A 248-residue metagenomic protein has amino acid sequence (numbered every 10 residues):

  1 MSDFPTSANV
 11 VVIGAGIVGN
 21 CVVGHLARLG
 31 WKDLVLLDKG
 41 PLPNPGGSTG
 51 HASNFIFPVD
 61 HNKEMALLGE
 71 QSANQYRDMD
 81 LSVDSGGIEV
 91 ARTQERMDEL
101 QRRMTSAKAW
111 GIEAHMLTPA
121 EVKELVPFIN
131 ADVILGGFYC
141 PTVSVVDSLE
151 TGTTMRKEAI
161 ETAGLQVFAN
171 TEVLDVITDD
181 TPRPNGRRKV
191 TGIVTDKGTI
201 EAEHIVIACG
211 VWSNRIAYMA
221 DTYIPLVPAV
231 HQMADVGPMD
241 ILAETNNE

Functional and structural regions predicted by a protein language model:
M1-A8: A short, basic/flexible loop-to-alpha-helix module at the beginning of a structural domain
P5, L81-A91, R103-M104, W110 (+3 more regions): Helix-loop-beta segment of a Rossmann-like dinucleotide-binding subdomain
A8-V35: N-terminal Rossmann-like FAD-binding beta1-loop-alpha1 element of flavoenzymes
V18, L42, W212: Conserved Rossmann-like nucleotide-cofactor binding loop
C21, F57, Q71, V176-E248: Flavin-dependent oxidoreductases
A27-T49: Glycine-rich FAD pyrophosphate-binding loop
A52-L125: Dinucleotide-binding Rossmann-like beta1-alpha1 core, especially the glycine-rich loop that anchors the ADP
I160-V173: A conserved beta-strand/loop element that lines the FAD pocket in flavoprotein oxidoreductases
